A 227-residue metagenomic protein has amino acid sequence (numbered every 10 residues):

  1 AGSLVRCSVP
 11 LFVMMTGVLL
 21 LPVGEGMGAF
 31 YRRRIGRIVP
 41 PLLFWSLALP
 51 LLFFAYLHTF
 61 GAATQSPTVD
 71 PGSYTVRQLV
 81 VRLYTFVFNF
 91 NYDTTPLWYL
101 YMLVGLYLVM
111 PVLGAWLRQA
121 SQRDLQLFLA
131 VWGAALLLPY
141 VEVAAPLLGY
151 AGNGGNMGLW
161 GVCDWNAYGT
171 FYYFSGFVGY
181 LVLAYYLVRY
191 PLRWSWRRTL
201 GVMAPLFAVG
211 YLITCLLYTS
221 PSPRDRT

Functional and structural regions predicted by a protein language model:
G2, R6-L11, V23-T95, V104-L106 (+1 more regions): Transmembrane alpha-helical segments and their boundary/interface "anchor" motifs in multi-pass integral membrane
F12, L21-P22, F53-H58, R77-L148 (+1 more regions): Hydrophobic alpha-helical segments with transmembrane-like composition
F30-R34, R123-F128, W196-M203: Membrane-interfacial loop-to-transmembrane alpha-helix junctions, especially the N-terminal start
S46, V131-E142, P205-L216: Aromatic-anchored segments of alpha-helical transmembrane domains
T68-V69, N153-L159: Membrane-interfacial helical/loop segments at transmembrane boundaries in membrane proteins
Y74-Q78, G149-N156: Peri-membrane helix termini and adjoining interfacial loops of integral membrane proteins
Y218-D225: Conserved small/polar residues in nucleotide/adenosyl-binding loops
